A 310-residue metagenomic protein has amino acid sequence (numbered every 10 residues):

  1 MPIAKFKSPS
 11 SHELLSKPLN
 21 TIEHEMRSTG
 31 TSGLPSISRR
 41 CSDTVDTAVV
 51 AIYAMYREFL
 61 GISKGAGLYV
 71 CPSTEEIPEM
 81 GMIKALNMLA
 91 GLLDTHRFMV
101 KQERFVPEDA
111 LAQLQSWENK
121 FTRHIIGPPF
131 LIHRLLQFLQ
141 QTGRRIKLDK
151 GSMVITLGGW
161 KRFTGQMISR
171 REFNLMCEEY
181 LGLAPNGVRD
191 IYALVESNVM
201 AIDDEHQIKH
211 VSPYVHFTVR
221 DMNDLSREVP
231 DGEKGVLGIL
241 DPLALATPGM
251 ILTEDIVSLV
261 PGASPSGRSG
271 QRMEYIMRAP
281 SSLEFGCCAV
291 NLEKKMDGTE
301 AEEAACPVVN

Functional and structural regions predicted by a protein language model:
M1-S73, E79-M82, G91, E103-R104 (+4 more regions): Nucleotide 5′-phosphate-binding alpha/beta core
G65, M88-N310: Active-site glycine/GP-rich loop and adjacent strand/helix microenvironment that borders small-molecule binding pockets
S73-T74, G165: A general boundary/transition motif marking the beginning of the first structured unit of a protein
T74-E75, E196: Conserved nucleotide-binding/hydrolysis micro-motifs of P-loop NTPases
